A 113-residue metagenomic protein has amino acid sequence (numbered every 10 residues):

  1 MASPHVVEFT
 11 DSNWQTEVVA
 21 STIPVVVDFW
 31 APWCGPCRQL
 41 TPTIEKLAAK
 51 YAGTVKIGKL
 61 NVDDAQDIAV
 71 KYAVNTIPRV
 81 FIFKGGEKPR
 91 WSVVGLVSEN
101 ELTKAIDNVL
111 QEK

Functional and structural regions predicted by a protein language model:
M1-P4: N-proximal helix/coil linker or "cap" segments that precede and/or mark the start of modular domains
V6-V25: A short beta-strand-turn-helix
T22-V25, W30-W33, T76: Short pre-active-site segment immediately N-terminal to redox-active cysteine/selenocysteine motifs in thiol-based
V26-V27, I57, V80: Hydrophobic beta-strand anchors of alpha/beta hydrolase catalytic cores
C34-C37, V80: The canonical Cys-X-X-Cys-His
P36-Y51: Typically the conserved alpha-helix immediately C-terminal to a functionally engaged Cys/Sec in thioredoxin-like
L47, L60-V70: Structural microenvironment flanking redox-active thiols in thiol-disulfide oxidoreductases
T76, F81-K113: Non-catalytic, surface beta->alpha helical segment in thiol-disulfide oxidoreductase systems
